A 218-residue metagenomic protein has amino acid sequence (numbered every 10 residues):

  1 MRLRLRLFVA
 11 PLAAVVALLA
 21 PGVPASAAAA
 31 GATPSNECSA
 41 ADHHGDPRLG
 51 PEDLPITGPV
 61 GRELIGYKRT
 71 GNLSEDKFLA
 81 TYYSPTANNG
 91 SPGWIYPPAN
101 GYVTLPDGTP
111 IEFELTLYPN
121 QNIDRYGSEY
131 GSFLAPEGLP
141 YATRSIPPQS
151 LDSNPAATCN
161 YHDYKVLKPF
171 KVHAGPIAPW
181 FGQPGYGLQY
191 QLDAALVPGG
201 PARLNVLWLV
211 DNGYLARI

Functional and structural regions predicted by a protein language model:
M1, R6, G58, N72-D76 (+2 more regions): Low-complexity, intrinsically disordered regions enriched in charged/polar residues
M1-A30: Secretory targeting and sorting signals
V9-P11, L79, G182: Compositionally biased, low-structure terminal segments
L12, G22-A25, E52, D107 (+1 more regions): Generic low-complexity segments that are intrinsically disordered, proline-rich and/or Lys/Arg-biased
V16-A17, A87, P201: Intrinsically disordered, low-complexity regions enriched in Ser/Pro/Gly/Gln/His and often acidic
A32-S132, A142: ADP-ribose/NAD+-binding catalytic cleft of ART/PARP-like enzymes
N100-A216: Catalytic toxin/effector domains delivered as secreted proteins or via bacterial secretion systems
